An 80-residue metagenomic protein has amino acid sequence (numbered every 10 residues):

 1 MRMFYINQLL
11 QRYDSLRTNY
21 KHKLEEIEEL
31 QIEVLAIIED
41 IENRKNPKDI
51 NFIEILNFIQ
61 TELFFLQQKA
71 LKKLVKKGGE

Functional and structural regions predicted by a protein language model:
R2-L35: N-terminal acidic leader/helix
F4, Y20, F52, F64-F65: Aromatic (phenylalanine/tyrosine) cluster motif
T18-I27, E42-I53: Charged, low-complexity interaction regions
D40, R44-P47, K69, K76: Soluble, cytosolic/nucleoplasmic coiled-coil alpha-helices used as oligomeric scaffolds and tethers in large eukaryotic
I53-E80: Charged low-complexity stretches with an acidic bias
